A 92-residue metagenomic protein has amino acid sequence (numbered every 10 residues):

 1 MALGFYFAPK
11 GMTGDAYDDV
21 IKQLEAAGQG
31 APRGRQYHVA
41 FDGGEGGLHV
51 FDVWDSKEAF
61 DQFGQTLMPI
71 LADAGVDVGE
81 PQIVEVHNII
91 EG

Functional and structural regions predicted by a protein language model:
M1-F51, D55-I70, D77-G92: Short S/T/G/P-rich N-terminal loop/turn motif that feeds into the first structured element of a domain
